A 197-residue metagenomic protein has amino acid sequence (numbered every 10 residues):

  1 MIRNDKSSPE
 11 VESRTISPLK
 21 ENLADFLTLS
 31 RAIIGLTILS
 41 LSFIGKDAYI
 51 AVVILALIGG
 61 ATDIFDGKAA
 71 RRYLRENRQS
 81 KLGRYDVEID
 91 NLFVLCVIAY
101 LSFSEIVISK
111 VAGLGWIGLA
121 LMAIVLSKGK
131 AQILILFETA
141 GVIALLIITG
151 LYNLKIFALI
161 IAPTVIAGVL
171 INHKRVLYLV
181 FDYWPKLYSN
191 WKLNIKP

Functional and structural regions predicted by a protein language model:
M1-D66: N-terminal topogenic module of multi-pass integral membrane proteins
M1-E21, V53-A56, A123-P197: C-terminal membrane-associated helical module and adjoining short loops/tails
F26-L27, R72-S127: Multi-pass membrane catalytic core of lipid/isoprenoid biosynthesis enzymes
S30-T37, V87-Y100, L114-L119, I135-I148 (+1 more regions): Core segments of transmembrane alpha-helices that mediate helix-helix packing or line hydrophobic substrate/ligand
S40-F43, A61, F65, A99 (+4 more regions): Hydrophobic membrane-targeting signal helices
I44-A48, S102-S109, T149-L159: Transmembrane helix interruption/hinge and helix-loop junction motifs
A48-I54, I58, V94-L95, S109-A120 (+2 more regions): Short alpha-helical interface elements
G67-R71: Hydrophobic alpha-helical segments that mediate membrane insertion or helix-helix packing
